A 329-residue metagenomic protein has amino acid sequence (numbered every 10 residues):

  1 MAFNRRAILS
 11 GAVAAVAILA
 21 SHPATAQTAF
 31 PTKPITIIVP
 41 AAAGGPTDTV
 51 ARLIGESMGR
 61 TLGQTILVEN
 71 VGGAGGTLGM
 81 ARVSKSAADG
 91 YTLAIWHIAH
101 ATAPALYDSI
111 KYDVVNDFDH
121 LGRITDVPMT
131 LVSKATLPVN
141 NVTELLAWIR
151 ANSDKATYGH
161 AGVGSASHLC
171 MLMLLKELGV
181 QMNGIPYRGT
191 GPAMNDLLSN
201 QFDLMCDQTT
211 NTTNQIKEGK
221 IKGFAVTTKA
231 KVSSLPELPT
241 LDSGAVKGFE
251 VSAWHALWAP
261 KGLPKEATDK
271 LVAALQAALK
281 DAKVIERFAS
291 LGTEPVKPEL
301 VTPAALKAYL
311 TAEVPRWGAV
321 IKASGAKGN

Functional and structural regions predicted by a protein language model:
F3-L9: N-terminal export leaders
S21-P23: N-terminal signal peptide c-region/cleavage motif recognized by signal peptidases
A26-N116, K155, V163, G179-Q208 (+3 more regions): N-terminal (or domain-start) structured segment
T32-P34, K176, K217, K265-N329: An extracytoplasmic/periplasmic, membrane-proximal ligand-sensing/linker region
A42-G44, I98, K134-V139, H160-S165 (+4 more regions): Short coil/turn segments
K85-Y91, A105-P192, L241-S243, W254-R287: Hinge/capping helix and adjacent helix->loop/strand transition within the periplasmic-binding protein
D113-R123, Q181-I185, D203, T213-E250 (+1 more regions): Short beta-strand->loop
